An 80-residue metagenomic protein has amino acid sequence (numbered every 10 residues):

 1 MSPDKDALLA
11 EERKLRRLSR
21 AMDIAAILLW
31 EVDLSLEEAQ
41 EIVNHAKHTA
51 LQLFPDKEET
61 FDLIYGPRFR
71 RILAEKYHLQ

Functional and structural regions predicted by a protein language model:
M1-L36: N-terminal acidic leader/helix
D6-R13, Q40, F61, F69: Helix-centric, low-specificity signal for extended rod-like, repetitive segments
L8, L36-L51: Short linear, low-complexity motifs centered on an aromatic residue
H45, T49-Q80: Helix-rich interaction surfaces within compact, conserved domain-sized segments that mediate assembly or partner
